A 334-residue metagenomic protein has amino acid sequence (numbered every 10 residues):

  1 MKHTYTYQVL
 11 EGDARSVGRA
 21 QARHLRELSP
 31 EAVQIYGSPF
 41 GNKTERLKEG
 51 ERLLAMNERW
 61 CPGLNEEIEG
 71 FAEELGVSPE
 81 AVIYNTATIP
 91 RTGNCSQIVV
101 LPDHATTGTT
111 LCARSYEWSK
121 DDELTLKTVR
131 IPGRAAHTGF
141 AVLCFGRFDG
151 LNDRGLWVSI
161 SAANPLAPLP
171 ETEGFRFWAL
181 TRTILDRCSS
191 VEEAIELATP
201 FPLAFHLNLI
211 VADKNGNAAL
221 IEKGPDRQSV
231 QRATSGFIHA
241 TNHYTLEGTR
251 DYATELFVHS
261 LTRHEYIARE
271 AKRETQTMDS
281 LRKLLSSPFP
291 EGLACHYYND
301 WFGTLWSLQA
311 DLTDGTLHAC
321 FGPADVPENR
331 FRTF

Functional and structural regions predicted by a protein language model:
M1-C95, S189-P200, H206, K214-A218 (+1 more regions): C-terminus-biased signal that marks the final domain/tail of proteins
T4-T6, H24, I35-N42, R59-R176 (+1 more regions): A contiguous strand-loop segment
L54, A167-E171, W178-D186: Flexible, glycine/proline-enriched loop segments at strand-loop-helix junctions that form or flank small-ligand binding
V100, L111-C112, S159, N208-A212 (+2 more regions): A structural signal for short, well-ordered beta-strand segments and their strand-loop junctions that often border
L101-G108, N152-R154, A212-G216, K223-R227 (+2 more regions): Short acidic-glycine loop/turn motifs at beta-strand connectors
E117-W118, P165, K223-S229, P323-V326: A short, sequence-level motif marking secondary-structure junctions
L143-F148, P168, V191-P200, A204-V230: Structured soluble/peripheral alpha/beta segments that form catalytic or ligand/cofactor-binding pockets
